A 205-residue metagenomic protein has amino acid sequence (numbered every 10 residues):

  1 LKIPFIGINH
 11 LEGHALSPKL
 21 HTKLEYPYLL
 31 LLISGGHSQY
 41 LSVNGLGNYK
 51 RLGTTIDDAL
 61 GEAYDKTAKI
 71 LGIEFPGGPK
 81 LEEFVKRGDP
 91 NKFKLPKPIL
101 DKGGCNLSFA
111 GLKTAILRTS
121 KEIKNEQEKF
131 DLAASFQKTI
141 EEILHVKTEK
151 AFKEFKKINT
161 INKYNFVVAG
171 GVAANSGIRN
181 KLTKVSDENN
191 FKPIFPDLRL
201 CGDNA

Functional and structural regions predicted by a protein language model:
L1-G7, K153-K156: Nucleotide and nucleotide-moiety/phosphate-recognizing core
I3, I8-L29: Conserved phosphate-binding catalytic cores of ATP/NTP-utilizing and phosphoryl-transfer enzymes
F5-H10, G77, V168, F195-P196: General beta-strand structural signal in soluble alpha/beta enzymes
N9-E12, S34, G45-R87, K113-T114 (+1 more regions): Glycine-rich phosphate-binding loop plus the immediately following alpha-helix
H14-S17, P196-A205: Glycine-rich phosphate-binding/hydrolytic loop that grips phosphoryl groups
L16, L30-L32, S38-S42: Short beta-strand scaffold segments in enzyme catalytic cores
G36, G170-V172, I178, L198: Active-site metal-binding loops of divalent metal-dependent hydrolases
E82-F166, N175-P193: A contiguous, well-structured pocket-lining segment that forms one wall/lid of small-molecule binding clefts in soluble
